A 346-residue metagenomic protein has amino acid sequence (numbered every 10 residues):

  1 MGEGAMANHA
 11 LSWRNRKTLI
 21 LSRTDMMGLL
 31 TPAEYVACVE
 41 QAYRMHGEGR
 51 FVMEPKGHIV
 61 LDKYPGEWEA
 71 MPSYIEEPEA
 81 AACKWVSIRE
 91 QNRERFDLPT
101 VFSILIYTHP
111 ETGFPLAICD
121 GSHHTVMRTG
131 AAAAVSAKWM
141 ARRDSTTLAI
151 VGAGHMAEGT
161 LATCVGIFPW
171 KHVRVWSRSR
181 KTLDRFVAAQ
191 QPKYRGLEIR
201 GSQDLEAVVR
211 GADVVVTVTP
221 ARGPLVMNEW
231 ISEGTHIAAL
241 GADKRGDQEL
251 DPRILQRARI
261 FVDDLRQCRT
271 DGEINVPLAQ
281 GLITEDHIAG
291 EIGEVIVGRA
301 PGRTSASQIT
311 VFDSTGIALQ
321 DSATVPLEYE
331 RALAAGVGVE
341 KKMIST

Functional and structural regions predicted by a protein language model:
G2-V126, A134, D144, G290 (+2 more regions): N-terminal ligand-binding/catalytic initiation module
W13, R23-M27, G246-T346: Adenosine-phosphate binding glycine-rich loop
A141-T147, P169, S232-E233: Short helix-loop-beta connector
L148-A149, T310: Conserved beta-strand elements of the Class I
A153-G154: Glycine-rich Rossmann-fold phosphate-binding loop(s) that bind the pyrophosphate of adenine dinucleotide cofactors
A157-E158: N-terminal Rossmann-fold NAD(P) dinucleotide-binding loop
I167-K193: NAD(P)-binding Rossmann-fold cofactor-contacting core
R195-L282: Rossmann-like adenosine-cofactor binding region
